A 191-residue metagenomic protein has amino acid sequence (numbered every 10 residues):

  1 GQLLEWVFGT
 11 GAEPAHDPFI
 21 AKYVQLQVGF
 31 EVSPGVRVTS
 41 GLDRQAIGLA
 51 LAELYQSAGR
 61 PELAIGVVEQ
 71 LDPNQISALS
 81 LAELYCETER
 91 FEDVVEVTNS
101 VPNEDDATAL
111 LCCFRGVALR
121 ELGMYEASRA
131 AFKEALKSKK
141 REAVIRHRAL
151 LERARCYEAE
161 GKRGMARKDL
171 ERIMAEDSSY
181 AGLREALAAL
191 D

Functional and structural regions predicted by a protein language model:
G1-E13, D72-N74, F132-L136, E158-A181 (+1 more regions): TPR/TPR-like (Sel1-like) alpha-helical repeat modules
F8-A21, I76-A82, D106-C112, K140-R148 (+1 more regions): Boundary/linker segments of alpha-helical solenoid repeat arrays
F8-T10, G35-S40, G66-Q75, N99-A107 (+2 more regions): Solenoid-like repeat scaffolds
T39-L49, L71-L79, E104-F114, A143-L150 (+1 more regions): Generic helix N-cap/helix-start motif at coil->alpha-helix transitions
